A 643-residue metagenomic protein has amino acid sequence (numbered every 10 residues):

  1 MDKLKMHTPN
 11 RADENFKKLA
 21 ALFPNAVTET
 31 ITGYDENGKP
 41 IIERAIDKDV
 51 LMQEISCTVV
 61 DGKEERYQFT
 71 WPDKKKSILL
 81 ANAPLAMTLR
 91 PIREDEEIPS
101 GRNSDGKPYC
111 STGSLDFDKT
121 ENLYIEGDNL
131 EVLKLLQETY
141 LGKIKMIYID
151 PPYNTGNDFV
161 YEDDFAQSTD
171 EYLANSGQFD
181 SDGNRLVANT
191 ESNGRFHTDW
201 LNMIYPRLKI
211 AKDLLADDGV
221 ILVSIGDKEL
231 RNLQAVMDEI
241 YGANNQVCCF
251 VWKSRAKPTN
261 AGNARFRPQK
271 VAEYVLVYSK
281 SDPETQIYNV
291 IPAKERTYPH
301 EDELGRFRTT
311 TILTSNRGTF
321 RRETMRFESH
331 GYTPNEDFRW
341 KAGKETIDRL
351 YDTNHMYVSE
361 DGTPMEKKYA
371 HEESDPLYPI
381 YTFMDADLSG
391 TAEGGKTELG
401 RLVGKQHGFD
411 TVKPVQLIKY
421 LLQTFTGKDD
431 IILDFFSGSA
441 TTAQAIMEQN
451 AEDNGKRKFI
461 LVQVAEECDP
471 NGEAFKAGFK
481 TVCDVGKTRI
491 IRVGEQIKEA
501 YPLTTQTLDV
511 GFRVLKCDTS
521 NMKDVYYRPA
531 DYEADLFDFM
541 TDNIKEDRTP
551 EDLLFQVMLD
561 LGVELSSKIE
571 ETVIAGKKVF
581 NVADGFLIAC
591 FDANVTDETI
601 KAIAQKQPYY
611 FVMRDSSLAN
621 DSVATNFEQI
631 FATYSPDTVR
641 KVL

Functional and structural regions predicted by a protein language model:
M1-Y148, Y153-P206, S616, A632: DnaQ-like (DEDDh/DEDDy) 3′-5′ exonuclease domain used for proofreading and 3′-end trimming on nucleic acids
S111-E138, K396-I431, E448: Glycine-rich adenosyl-nucleotide cofactor-binding module
L141-V220, N244, A272-E273, I287-R326 (+3 more regions): SAM-dependent methyltransferase catalytic-core segment centered on the flexible catalytic loop and adjoining short
K143-V160, M237, I432-I446, D518 (+1 more regions): Conserved proline-anchored active-site loop of SAM-dependent methyltransferases that bridges a beta-strand
D163-E171, L201, K228-N232, E239 (+1 more regions): Conserved S-adenosyl-L-methionine
I204, D217, D227-P283, I287: Signature of N6-adenine DNA methyltransferases within the class I
T259, R265-P268, Y274, S279-G404 (+1 more regions): Active-site-adjacent helix-turn-beta-strand microarchitecture at beta-sheet edges that either contains or buttresses
E448-L643: PRPP-dependent phosphoribosyltransferase catalytic core
